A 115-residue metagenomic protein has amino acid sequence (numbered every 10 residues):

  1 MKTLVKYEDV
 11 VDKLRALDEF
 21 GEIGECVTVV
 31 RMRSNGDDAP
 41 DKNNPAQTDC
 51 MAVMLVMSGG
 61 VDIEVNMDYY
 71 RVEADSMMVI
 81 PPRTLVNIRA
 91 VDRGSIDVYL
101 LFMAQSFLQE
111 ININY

Functional and structural regions predicted by a protein language model:
M1-V61, D68-Y70: Generic protein-terminus/edge-of-domain signal
L4, L14-I23, R89-Y115: A hydrophobic/aromatic-rich effector-binding and dimerization subdomain of bacterial HTH-type transcriptional regulators
V53, M77-V79, L100-F102: Conserved hydrophobic/aromatic beta-strand scaffold that supports enzyme active sites
S58, P82-T84, M103-Q105: Residues immediately flanking
S58-E64, M77-M78, V86: Short beta-strand segments in beta-sandwich/barrel cores
M67-P82: Short acidic-glycine-tyrosine-enriched beta hairpin
M78, P82-I88, L108-Q109: Histidine-centered metal-chelating micro-motifs
